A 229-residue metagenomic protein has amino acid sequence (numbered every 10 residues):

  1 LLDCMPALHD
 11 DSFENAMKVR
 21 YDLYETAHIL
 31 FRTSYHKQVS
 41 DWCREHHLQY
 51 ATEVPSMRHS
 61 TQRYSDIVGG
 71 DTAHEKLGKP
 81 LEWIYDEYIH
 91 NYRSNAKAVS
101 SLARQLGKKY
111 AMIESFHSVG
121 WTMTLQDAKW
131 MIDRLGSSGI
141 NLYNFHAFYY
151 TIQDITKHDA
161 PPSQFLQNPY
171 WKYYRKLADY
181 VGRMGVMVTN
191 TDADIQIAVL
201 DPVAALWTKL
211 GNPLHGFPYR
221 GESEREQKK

Functional and structural regions predicted by a protein language model:
L1-K229: Carbohydrate-binding surfaces of carbohydrate-active enzymes
